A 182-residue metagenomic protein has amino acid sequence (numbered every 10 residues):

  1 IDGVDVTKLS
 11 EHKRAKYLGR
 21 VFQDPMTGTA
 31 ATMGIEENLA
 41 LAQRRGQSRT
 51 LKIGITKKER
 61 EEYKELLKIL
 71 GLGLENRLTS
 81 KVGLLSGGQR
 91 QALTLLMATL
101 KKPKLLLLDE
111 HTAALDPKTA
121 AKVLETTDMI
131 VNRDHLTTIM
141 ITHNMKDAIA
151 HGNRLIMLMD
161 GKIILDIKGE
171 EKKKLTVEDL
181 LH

Functional and structural regions predicted by a protein language model:
D2-R14, G54, G169-E171: ABC ATPase NBD Q-loop/coupling interface
M33-R45: Q-loop/switch helix immediately C-terminal to the Walker
A98-T99: ABC ATPase C-loop
L106-D109: Catalytic Walker B motif of ABC-type/P-loop ATPase nucleotide-binding domains
P117-T119: Helix N-cap at the start of a conserved alpha-helix in ABC-type nucleotide-binding domains
A121-R133: Helical segment within the ABC ATPase nucleotide-binding domain
T142-H143: H-loop/switch region of ABC-family ATPase nucleotide-binding domains
K162-H182: Conserved beta-strand-loop-alpha-helix hinge in the C-terminal portion of ABC ATPase nucleotide-binding domains
